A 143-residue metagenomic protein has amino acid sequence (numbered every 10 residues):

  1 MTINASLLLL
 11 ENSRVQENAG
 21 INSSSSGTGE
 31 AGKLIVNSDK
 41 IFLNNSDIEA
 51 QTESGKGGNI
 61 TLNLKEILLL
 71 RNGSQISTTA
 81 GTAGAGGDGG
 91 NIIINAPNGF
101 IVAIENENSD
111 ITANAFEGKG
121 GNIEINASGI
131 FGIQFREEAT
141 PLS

Functional and structural regions predicted by a protein language model:
M1-S143: Extracellular and secretory-pathway beta-repeat/beta-biased strand scaffolds
